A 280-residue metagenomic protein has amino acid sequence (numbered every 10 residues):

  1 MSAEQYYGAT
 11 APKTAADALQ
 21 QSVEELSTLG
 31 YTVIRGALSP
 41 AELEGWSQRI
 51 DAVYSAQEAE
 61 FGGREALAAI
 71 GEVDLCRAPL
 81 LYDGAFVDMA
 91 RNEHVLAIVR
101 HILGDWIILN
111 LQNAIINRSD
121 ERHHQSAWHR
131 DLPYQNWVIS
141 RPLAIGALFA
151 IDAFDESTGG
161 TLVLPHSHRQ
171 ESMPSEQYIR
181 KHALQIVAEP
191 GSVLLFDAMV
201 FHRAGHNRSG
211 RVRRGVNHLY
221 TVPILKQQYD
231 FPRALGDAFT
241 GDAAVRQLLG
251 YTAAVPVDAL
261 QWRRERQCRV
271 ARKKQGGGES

Functional and structural regions predicted by a protein language model:
M1-L29, R35-W128, P133-Q135: Non-heme Fe(II)-dependent double-stranded beta-helix
S39-P40, I116-N117, F154-E156, H168-R169 (+2 more regions): Short, solvent-exposed loop/turn segments at secondary-structure junctions
L81, A90-R91, L164, F196 (+1 more regions): A conserved hydrophobic position in a structured secondary element of the catalytic/binding core that shapes
I108, R141-L143, G210-V212: A short, structural micro-pattern
L111-A114, A147-F149, V216-Y220: A structural signal for short, well-ordered beta-strand segments
H123-V187, L225-L235: Catalytic core of non-heme Fe(II) oxygenases with the double-stranded beta-helix
Q170-L195, M199-V200, G205-S280: Conserved double-stranded beta-helix
